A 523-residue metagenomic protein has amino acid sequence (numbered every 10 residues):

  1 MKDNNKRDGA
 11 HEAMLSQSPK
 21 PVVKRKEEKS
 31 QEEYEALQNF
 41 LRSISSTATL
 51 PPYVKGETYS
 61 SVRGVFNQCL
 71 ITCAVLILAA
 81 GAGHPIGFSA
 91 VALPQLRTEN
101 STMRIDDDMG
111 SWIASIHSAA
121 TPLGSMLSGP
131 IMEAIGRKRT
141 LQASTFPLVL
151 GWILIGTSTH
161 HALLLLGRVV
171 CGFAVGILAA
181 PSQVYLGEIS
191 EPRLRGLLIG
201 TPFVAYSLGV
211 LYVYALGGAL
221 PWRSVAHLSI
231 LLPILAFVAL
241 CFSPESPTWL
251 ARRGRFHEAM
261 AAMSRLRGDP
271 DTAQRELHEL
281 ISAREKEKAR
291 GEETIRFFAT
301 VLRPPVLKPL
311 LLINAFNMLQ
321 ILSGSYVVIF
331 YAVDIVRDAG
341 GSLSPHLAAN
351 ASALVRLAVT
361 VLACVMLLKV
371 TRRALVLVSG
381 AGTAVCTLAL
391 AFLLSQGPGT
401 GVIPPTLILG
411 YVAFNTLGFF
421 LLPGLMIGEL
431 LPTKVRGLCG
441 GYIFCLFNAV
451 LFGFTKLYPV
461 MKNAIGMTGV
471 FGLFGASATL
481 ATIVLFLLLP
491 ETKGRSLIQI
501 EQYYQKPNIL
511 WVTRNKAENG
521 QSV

Functional and structural regions predicted by a protein language model:
K2-S264, E287-V523: Alpha-helical transmembrane bundle of multi-pass membrane proteins
R265-D269: The Skp1-binding helix-loop-helix core of N-terminal F-box domains in SCF E3 ubiquitin ligase adaptors
P270-R275, Y503-K506: Short arginine-rich
A273-K288, L407: Short, well-structured alpha-helical segments
